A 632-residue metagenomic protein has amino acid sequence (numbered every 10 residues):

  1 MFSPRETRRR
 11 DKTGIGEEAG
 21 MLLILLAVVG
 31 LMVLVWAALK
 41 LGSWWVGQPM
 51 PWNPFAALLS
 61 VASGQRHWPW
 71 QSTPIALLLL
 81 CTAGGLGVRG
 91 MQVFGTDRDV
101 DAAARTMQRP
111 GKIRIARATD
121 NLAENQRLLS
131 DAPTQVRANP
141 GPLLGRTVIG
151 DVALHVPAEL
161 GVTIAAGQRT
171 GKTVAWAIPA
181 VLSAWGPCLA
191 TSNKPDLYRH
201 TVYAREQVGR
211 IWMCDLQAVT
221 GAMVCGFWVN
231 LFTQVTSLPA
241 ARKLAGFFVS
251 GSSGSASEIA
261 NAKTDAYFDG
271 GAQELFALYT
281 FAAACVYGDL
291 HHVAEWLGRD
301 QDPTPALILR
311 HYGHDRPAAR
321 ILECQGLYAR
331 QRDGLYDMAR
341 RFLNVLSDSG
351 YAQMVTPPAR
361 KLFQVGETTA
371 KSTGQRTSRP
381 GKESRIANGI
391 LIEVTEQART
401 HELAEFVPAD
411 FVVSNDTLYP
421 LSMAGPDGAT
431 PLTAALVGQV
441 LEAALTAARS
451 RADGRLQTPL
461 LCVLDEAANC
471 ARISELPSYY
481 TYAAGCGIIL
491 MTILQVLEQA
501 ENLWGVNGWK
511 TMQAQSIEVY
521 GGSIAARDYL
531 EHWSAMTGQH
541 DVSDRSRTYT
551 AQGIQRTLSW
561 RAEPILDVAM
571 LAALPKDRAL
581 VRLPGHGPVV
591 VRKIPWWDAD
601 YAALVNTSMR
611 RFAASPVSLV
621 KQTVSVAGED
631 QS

Functional and structural regions predicted by a protein language model:
M1-T170, V174-W176, T369-T395, T548-T550 (+1 more regions): Basic- and hydrophobic-enriched, low-structure N-terminal and domain-boundary segments that flank ATP-binding catalytic
F2-P4, R8-R9, I24, G87 (+6 more regions): Short alpha-helix boundary/capping motifs
E17-E18, R105, L160-G161, A319 (+4 more regions): General secondary-structure edge motif
L34-S43, A153, A158, V162-I488 (+3 more regions): P-loop NTPase motor domains
N53, A116, S130, G145 (+5 more regions): Glycine-centered flexibility motif
P54, V589-P595: Short amphipathic beta-strand/extended segments with alternating polar/hydrophobic composition
Y480-L583: Conserved ATP-driven motor cores of ASCE-family P-loop NTPases powering translocation/secretion/packaging/pilus
